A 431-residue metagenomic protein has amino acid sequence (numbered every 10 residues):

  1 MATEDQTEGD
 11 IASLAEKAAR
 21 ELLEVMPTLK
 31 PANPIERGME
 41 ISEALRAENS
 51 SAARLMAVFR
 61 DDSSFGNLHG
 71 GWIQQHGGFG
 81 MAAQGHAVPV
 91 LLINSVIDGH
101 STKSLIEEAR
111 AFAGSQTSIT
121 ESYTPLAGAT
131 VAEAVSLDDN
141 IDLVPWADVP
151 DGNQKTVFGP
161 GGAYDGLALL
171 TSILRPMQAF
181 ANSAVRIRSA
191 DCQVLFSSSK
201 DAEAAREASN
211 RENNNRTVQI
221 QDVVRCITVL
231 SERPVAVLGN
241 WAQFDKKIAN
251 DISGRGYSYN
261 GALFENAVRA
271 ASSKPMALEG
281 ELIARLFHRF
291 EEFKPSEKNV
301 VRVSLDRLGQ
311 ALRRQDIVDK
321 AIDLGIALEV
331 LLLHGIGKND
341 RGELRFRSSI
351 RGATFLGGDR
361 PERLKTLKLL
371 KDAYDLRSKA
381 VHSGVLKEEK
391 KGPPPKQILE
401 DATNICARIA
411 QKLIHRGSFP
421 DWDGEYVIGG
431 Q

Functional and structural regions predicted by a protein language model:
M1-E108, N299-R302, D316-D319, G335-K379 (+1 more regions): Polyanionic, low-complexity intrinsically disordered segments
R60-D319, P393-Q431: Charged, non-catalytic interaction/linker regions at domain boundaries that couple catalytic cores to substrate
L308, L324-L328, S349: A general structural signal for well-ordered alpha-helical packing
A321-G337: Hydrophobic alpha-helical packing segments in soluble, helical-rich domains
